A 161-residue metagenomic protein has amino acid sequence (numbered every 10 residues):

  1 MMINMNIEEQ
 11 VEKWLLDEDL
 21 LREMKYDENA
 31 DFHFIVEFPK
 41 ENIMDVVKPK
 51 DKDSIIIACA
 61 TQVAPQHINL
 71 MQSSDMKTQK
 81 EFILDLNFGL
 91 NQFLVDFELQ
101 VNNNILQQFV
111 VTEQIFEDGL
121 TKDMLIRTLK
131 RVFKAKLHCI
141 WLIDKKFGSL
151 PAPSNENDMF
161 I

Functional and structural regions predicted by a protein language model:
M1-S54: Charge-rich, low-complexity N-terminal segments
V36-E41, A58-P65, E113-E117: Secondary-structure transition/turn motif
I43-Q72: Short, well-structured hydrophobic secondary-structure segments
T61-Q108: Short, internal acidic amphipathic alpha-helical interface segments that mediate docking to partner proteins
N91-R131: Charged, low-complexity intrinsically disordered regions
K134: Long, contiguous binding/interaction regions
D144-I161: Short, highly charged C-terminal tails/helix-capping segments
